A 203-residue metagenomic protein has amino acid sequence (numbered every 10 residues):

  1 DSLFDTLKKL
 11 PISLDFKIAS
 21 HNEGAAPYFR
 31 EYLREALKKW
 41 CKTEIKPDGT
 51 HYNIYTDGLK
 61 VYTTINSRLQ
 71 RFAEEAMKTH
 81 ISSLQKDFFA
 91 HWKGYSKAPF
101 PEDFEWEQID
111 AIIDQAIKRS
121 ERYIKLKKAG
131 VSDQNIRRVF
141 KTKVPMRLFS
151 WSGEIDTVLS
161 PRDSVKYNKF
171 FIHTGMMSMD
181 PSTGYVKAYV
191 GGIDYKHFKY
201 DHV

Functional and structural regions predicted by a protein language model:
D1-V203: Extended, non-catalytic substrate-recognition/exosite surfaces adjacent to catalytic cores, especially in enzymes
